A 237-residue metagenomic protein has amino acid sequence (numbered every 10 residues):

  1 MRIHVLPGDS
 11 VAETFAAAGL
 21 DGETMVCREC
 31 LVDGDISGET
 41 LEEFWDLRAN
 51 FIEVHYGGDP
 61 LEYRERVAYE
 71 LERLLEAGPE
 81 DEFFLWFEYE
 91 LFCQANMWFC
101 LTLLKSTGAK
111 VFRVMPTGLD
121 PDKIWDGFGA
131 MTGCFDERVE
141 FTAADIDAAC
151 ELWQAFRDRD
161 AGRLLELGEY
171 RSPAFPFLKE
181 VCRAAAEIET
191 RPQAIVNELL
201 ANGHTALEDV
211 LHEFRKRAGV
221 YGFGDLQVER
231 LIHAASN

Functional and structural regions predicted by a protein language model:
M1-E65: A structured, charge-rich N-terminal accessory region that forms the first stable segment of a protein and links
E13-A17, I36-S37, C93-L101, K123-D126: A short acidic (Asp/Glu
D21, F99-F112: A short alpha->loop->secondary-structure connector
C30, Y89-E90, V114-K123: Short beta-alpha junction loops
H55-W98: Long, hydrophobic/aromatic-enriched structural stretches that serve as scaffold segments
W125-N202: A conserved mid-domain beta-alpha-beta active-site/ligand-binding segment of alpha/beta enzyme cores
Q193, R215-N237: Charge-enriched amphipathic alpha-helical scaffolds
H204-F214: Short acidic, hydrophobic short linear motifs in intrinsically disordered regions
